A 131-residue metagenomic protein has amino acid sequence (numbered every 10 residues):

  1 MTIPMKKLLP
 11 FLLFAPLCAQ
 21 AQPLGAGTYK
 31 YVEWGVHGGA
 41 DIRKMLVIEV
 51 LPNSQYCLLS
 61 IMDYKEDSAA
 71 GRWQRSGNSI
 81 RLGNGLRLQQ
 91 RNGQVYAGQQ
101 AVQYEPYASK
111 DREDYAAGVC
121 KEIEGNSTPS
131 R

Functional and structural regions predicted by a protein language model:
M1-M5: N-terminal secretory signal peptides that target proteins for export/translocation
K7-L17: Sec-dependent N-terminal signal peptides
Q22-K44, G71, R75, G118-R131: Tryptophan-anchored aromatic micro-motifs
Y31, Q55-S60, I80-N84, V95-Q99 (+1 more regions): Short hydrophobic/aromatic-rich beta-strand segments that constitute the beta-sheet cores of beta-sandwich/beta-barrel
H37-S79: N-terminal glycine/threonine-rich, aromatic-flanked beta-hairpin/loop signature
D63, S79, Q94, G125-S127: Secreted/processed peptides and extracellular or luminal domains of membrane proteins
A97-R131: C-terminal partner/receptor-binding element of secreted or periplasmic proteins
